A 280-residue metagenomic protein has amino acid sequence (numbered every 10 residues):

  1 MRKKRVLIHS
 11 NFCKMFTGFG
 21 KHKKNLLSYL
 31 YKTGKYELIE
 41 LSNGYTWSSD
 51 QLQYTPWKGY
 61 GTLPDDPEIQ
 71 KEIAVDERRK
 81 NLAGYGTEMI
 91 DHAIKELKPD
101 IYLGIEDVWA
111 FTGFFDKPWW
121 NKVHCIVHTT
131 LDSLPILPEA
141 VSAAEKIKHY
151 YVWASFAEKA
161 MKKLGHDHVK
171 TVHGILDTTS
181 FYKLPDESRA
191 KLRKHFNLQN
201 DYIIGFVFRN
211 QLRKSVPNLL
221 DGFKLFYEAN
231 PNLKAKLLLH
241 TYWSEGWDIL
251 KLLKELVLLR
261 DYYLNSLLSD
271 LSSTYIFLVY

Functional and structural regions predicted by a protein language model:
M1-S48, Q53, L97: N-terminal subdomain of nucleotide-sugar transferases
I8, L198-K214, L220-F223, L238: Conserved donor-binding/catalytic core segment of Leloir-type glycosyltransferases
F12-K14, V207-L212, W243-S244: Short donor-sugar binding/catalytic loops of nucleotide-sugar-dependent glycosyltransferases, especially enzymes
G44, F156, I175: Carbohydrate-associated surface elements
D50-H149, S155-K159: Extended catalytic core of nucleotide-activated donor transferases of GT-like folds
V172-K183: Short beta-strand->alpha-helix junction loop in the catalytic core of nucleotide-activated group-transfer enzymes
Y182-L198: A short helix/loop element that forms part of the nucleotide-sugar donor recognition site in Leloir-type
T241, W247-Y280: Nucleotide-activated donor-binding/catalytic signature segment of Leloir-type glycosyltransferases, i.e., the conserved
